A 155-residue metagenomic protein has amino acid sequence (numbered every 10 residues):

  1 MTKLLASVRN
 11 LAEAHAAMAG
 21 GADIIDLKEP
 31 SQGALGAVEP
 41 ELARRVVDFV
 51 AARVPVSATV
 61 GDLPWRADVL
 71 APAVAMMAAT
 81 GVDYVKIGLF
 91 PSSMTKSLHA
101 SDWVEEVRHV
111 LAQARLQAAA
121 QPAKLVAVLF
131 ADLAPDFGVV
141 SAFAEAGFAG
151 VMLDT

Functional and structural regions predicted by a protein language model:
T2-D23: N-terminal basic/disordered segments at the start of proteins
K3, D23-I24, P55, K124: Residues at the starts of beta-strands that form the adenosine-phosphate
S7-R9, K28-P30, T59-G61: Acidic/polar N-terminal loop/beta-strand segments that form early-domain functional surfaces
V8, A37, S101: Conserved phosphate-coordination/catalytic loops
A14, A43, P135-F137: Short, well-ordered alpha-helical microsegments
I24-L35: A short beta-strand-loop structural module common to alpha/beta enzyme folds
A34-V50: Glycine-rich, positively charged N-terminal anion/phosphate-binding segment
A51-T155: Conserved anion-binding
